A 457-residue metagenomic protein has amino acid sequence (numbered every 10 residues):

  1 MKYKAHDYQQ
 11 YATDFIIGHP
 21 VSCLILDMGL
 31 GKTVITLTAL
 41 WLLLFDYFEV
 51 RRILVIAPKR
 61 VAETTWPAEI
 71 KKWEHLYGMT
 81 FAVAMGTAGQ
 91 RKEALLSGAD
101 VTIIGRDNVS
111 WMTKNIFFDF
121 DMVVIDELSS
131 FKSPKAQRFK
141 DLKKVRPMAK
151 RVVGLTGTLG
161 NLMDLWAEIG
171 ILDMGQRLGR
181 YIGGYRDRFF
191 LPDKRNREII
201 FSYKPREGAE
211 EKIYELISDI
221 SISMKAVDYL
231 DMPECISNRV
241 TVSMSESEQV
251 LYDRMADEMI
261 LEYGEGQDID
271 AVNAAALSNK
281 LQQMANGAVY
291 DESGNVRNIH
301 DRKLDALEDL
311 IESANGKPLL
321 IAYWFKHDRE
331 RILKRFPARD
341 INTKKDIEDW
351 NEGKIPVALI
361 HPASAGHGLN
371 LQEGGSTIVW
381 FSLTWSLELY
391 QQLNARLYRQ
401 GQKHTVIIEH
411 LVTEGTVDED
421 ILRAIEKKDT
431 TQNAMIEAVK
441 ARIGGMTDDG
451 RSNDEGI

Functional and structural regions predicted by a protein language model:
M1, G18, L30-G31, I35-F45 (+4 more regions): Conserved Helicase C-terminal RecA-like lobe
M1-I25: Conserved pre-motif I regulatory segment
I35, V50-K72, G160-D164, W324-F325: Conserved Walker A/P-loop ATP-binding site and its immediately adjacent core in helicase/helicase-like ATPase domains
R52, G78, S97, M122 (+2 more regions): Conserved P-loop NTPase motor "coupling/switch" region that bridges the ATPase
V61-G86, L172-G175: Conserved helix-turn-beta segment of the N-terminal RecA-like "Helicase ATP-binding" lobe in SF1/SF2 helicases
A88-F120: Conserved helix/coil segment N-terminal to the catalytic DExD/H
G105, R329, P337-A424, K428: Conserved RecA-like P-loop NTPase helicase motor core
T405-I407, L411-I457: Non-catalytic, charged low-complexity extensions flanking SF2 helicase motor domains
